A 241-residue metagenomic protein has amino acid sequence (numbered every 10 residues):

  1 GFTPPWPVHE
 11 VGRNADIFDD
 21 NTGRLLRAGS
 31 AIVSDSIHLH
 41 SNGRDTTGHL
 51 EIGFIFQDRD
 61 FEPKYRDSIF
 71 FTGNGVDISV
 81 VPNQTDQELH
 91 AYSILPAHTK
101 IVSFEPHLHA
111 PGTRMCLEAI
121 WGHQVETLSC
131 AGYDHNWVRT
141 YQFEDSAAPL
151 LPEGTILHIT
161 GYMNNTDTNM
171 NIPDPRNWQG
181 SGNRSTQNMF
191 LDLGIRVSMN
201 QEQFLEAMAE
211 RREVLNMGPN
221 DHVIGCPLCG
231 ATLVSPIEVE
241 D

Functional and structural regions predicted by a protein language model:
G1-K100, E105-N216: Beta-strand-centric surfaces of beta-sandwich/beta-rich domains
N220: C-type cytochrome heme-c attachment and multiheme electron-transfer modules
V223: Residues immediately within or flanking Cys/His clusters that coordinate Zn2+ in small zinc-binding modules
C226-C229: Short cysteine-rich clusters marking metal-coordination/redox-active sites
L233-V234: Conserved aromatic/hydrophobic anchor residue in the second beta-strand of classical C2H2 zinc-finger domains
V239-E240: Alpha-helical recognition helix of canonical C2H2 zinc-finger domains, specifically the hydrophobic-histidine i/i+3
